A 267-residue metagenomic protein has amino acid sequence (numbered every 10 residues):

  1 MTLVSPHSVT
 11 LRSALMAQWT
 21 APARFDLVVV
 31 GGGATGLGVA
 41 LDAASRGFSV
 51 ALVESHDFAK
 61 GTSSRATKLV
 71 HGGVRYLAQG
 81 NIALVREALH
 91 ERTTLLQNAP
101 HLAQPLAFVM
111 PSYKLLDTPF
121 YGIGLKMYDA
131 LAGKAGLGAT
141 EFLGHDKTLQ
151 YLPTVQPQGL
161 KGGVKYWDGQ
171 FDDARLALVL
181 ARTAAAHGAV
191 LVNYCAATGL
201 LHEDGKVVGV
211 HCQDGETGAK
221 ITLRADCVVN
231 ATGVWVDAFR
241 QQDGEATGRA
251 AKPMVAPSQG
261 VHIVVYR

Functional and structural regions predicted by a protein language model:
M1-L27, D42-R46: Extreme N-terminal leader/targeting segments of oxidoreductases
V28-V30, L223-G233: Short hydrophobic core segments
G31-G33, S55: Glycine-rich Rossmann-fold phosphate-binding loop(s) that bind the pyrophosphate of adenine dinucleotide cofactors
A44-R65: Glycine-rich FAD pyrophosphate-binding loop
K68-Y151: Dinucleotide-binding Rossmann-like beta1-alpha1 core, especially the glycine-rich loop that anchors the ADP
V164-C227: Helical element adjacent to the flavin cofactor pocket in flavoenzyme catalytic cores
N230-G248: Flavin (primarily FAD) binding-site architecture
G248-R267: Central beta-strand plus flanking loop segment that forms part of the substrate or channel wall within the catalytic
